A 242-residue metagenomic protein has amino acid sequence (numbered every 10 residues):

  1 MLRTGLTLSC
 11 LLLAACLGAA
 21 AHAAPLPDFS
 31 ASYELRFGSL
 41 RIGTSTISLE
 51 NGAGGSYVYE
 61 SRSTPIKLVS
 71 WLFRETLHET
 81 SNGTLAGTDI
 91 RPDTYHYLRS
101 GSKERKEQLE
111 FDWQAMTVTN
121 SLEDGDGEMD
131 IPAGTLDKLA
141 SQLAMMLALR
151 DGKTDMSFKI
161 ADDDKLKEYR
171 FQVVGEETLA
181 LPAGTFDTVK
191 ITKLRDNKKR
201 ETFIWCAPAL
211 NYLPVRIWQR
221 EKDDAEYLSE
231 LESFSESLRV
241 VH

Functional and structural regions predicted by a protein language model:
M1-T4: Positively charged n-region of N-terminal signal peptides that target proteins for export
T7-C16: Bacterial N-terminal signal peptides
A19-A23: Sec/Tat signal peptide C-region and signal peptidase I cleavage site
A24-W113, A148-H242: Acidic, serine/threonine-rich low-complexity disordered tracts
K103-M145: Hydrophobic, well-structured mid-protein blocks that either form specific transmembrane helices
